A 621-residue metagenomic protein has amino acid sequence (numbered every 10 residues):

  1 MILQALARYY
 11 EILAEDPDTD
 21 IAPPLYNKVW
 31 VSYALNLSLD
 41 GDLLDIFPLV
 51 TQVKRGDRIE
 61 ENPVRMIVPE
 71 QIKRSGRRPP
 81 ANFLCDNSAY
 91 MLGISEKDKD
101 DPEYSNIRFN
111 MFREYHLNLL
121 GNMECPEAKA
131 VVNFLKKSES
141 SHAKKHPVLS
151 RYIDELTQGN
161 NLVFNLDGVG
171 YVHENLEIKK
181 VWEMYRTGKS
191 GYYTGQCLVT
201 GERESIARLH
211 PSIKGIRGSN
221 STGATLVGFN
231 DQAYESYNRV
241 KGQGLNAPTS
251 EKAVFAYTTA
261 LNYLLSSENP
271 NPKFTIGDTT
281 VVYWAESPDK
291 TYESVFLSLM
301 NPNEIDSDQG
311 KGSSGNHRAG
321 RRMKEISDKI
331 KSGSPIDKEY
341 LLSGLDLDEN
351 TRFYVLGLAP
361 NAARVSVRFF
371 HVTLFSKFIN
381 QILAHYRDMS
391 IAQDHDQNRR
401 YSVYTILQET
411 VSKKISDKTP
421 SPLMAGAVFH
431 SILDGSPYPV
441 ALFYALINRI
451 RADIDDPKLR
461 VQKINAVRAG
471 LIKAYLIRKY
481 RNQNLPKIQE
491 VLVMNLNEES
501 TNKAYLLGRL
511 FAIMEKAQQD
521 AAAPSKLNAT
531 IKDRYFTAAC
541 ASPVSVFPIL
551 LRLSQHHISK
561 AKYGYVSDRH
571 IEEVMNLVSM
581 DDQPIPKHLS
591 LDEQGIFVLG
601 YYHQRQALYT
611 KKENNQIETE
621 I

Functional and structural regions predicted by a protein language model:
M1-G188, E204-I621: Extended alpha-helical scaffolding segments
G195: Cys/His-enriched microdomains
V199-R203: Short Cys/His-rich metal-coordination motifs, predominantly Zn2+-binding knuckles/fingers
